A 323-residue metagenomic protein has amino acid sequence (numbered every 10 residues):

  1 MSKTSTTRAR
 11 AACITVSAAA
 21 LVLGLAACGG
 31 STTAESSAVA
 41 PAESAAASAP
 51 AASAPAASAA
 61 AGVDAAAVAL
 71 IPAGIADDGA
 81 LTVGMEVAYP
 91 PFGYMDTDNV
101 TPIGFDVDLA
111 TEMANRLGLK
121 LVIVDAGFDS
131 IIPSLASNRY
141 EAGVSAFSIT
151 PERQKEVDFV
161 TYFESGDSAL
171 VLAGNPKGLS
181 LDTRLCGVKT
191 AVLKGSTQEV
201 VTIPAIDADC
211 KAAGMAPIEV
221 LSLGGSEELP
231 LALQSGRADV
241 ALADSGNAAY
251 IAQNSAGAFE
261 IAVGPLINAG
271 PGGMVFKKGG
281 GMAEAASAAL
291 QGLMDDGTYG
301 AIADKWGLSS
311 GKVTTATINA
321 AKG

Functional and structural regions predicted by a protein language model:
L25-V39: Bacterial lipoprotein signal-peptidase II cleavage site
G29, A56-A61, A65, V107 (+5 more regions): Extended ligand-binding regions for polar small-molecule ligands
A57-A66, L70-I71, T197-A216, I261 (+1 more regions): Ligand-binding clefts/hinges and TM-proximal coupling segments of bilobed small-molecule sensing domains
A60-S145: Extracytoplasmic small-molecule ligand-binding "clamshell" domains of the periplasmic binding protein/Venus flytrap
P90, P102-N115, F147, S165-G225 (+2 more regions): Bilobed "Venus flytrap"/periplasmic-binding protein-like clamshell domains and structurally analogous long
T111, K120-D182: Acidic, polar ligand-binding/catalytic clefts
F147-Q154, I203-P204, Q234-N268: A ligand-binding cleft/hinge motif common to bilobed small-molecule-binding domains
E164-V171, Q253-Q291, L308-G323: Periplasmic-binding protein-like
